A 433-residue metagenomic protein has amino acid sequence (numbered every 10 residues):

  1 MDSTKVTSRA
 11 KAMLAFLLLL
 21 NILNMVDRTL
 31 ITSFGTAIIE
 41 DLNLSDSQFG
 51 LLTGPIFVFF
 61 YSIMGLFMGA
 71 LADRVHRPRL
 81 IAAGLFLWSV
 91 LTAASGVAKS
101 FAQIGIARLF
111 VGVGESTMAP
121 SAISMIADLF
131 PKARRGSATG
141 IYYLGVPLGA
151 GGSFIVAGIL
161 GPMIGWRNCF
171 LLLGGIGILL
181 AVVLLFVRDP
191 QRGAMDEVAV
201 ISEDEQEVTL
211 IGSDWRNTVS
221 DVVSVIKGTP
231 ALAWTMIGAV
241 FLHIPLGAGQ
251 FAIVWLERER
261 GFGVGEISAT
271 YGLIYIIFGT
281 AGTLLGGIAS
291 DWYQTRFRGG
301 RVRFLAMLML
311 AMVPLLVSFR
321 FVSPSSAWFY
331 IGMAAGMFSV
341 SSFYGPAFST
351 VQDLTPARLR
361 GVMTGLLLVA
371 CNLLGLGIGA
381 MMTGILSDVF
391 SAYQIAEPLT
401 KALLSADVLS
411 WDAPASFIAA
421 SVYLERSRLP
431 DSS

Functional and structural regions predicted by a protein language model:
D2-V6, M195-W234, E259: Juxtamembrane intracellular "pre-TM" segments in multi-pass secondary transporters
T32, P230-L284, S341-Y344, F348 (+1 more regions): Extracytoplasmic gate region of multi-pass secondary transporters
F34-I63: Extracellular/periplasmic helix-loop-helix junction of adjacent transmembrane segments in MFS-like secondary
N43, H76, V97-Q103, G114 (+3 more regions): Helix-breaking motifs and short loop linkers at transmembrane-helix boundaries and internal kinks in secondary membrane
I63-K99: Conserved MFS/SLC helix-loop-helix module at the cytosolic interface between two early adjacent transmembrane helices
R79-A93, R301-L316: Structural signature of the two symmetry-related core transmembrane helices
A107-P147: Cytoplasmic helix-loop-helix junction between adjacent transmembrane helices in 12-TM secondary transporters
Y142-R192: Helix-loop-helix hairpin linking two adjacent transmembrane segments in secondary transporters
